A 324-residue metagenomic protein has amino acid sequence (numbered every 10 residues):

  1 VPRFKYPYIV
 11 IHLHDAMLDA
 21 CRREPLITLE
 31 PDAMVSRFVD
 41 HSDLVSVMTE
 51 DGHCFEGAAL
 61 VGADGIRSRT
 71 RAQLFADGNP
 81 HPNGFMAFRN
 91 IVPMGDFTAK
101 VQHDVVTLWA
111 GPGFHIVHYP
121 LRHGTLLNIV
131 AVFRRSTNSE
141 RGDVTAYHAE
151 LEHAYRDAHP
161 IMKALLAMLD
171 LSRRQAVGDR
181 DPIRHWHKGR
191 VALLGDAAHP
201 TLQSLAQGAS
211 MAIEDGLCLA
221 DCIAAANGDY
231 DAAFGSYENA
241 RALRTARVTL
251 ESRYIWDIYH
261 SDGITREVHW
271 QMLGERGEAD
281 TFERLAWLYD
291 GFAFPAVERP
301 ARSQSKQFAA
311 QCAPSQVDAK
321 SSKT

Functional and structural regions predicted by a protein language model:
V1-P93, S136-E152, G291-C312, K323: Conserved N-terminal helical subregion
P31, D43, P112-F114, R173: Short beta-strand or tight-loop elements that sit immediately N-terminal to catalytic metal-binding acidic residues
V61-G62, F88, H118, L151 (+2 more regions): Conserved mid-domain beta->alpha element of the FAD-binding
P82-G84, V101-V105, L126, A149 (+1 more regions): A short coil-to-beta-strand element that immediately follows conserved catalytic motifs
M94-V101, N138, A225-A226: Short helix-loop capping/hinge motifs at secondary-structure junctions, enriched in acidic/polar residues
D104-S139, H148, Y155-R156: Active-site substrate-recognition segment that forms the wall of the catalytic cavity or substrate channel
A131, S136-H153, D181-P182, T201-A206: Active-site lid/adjacent beta-loop-alpha segment flanking the redox-cofactor pocket in flavoenzymes
A206, D221-T324: C-terminal helical "tail/cap" subdomain of flavin- and related membrane-associated enzymes
